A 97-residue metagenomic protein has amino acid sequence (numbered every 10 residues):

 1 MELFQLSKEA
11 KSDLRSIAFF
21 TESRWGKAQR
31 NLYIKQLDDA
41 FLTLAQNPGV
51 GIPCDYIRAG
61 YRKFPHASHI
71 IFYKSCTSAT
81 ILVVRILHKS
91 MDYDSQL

Functional and structural regions predicted by a protein language model:
M1-I34: Arg/Lys-rich, positively charged N-terminal/basic patches that mediate binding to nucleic acids
E9-S16, G49, I71, Y93: Conserved N-terminal glycine/acidic-rich loop preference
A45-Q46: Short proline/glycine- and basic residue-enriched helix-capping loop/turn segments at helix->loop/beta transitions
G49-S78: Basic/aromatic recognition patch in beta-strand/loop cores that engages polyanionic ligands
K74-L97: Enriched for short, Lys/Arg-rich terminal
